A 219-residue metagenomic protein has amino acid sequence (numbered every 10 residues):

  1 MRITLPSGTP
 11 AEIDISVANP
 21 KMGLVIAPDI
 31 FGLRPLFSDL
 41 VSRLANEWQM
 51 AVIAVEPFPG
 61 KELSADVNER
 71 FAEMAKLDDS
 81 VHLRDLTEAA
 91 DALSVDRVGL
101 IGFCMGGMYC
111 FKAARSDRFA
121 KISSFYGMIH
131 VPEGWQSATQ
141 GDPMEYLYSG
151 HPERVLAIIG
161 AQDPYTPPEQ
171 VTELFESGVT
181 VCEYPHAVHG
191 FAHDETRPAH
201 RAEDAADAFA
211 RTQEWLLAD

Functional and structural regions predicted by a protein language model:
M1-V95, P143, F191-H193: Serine-hydrolase catalytic machinery in alpha/beta-hydrolase-like enzymes
L100-G102, F125, I158: Short beta-strand immediately N-terminal to the catalytic nucleophile in serine-hydrolase-like folds
G102-G106, C110: Gly/Ala-rich beta-loop-alpha elbow adjacent to hydrolase catalytic centers
R118-E133: A conserved short beta-strand
S137-E153, A210, E214-L217: Conserved serine/cysteine hydrolase catalytic core
G150-H151, A157-I159, D163, Y184: Short beta-strand/loop motif that positions the catalytic acidic residue of the alpha/beta-hydrolase fold
P164-Q170: Conserved alpha/beta-hydrolase "acid-adjacent" motif
E176-D219: C-terminal catalytic histidine-bearing segment of alpha/beta-hydrolase fold enzymes
